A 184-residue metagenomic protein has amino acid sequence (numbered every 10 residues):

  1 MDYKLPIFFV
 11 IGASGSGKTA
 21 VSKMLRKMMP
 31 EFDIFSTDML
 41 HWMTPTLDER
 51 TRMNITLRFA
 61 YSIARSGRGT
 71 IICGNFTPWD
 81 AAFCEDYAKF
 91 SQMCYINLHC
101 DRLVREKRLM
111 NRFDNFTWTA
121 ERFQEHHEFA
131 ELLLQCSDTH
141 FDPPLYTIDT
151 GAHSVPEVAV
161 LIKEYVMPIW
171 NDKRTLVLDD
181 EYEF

Functional and structural regions predicted by a protein language model:
V10: Hydrophobic anchor at the beta1->P-loop junction of P-loop NTPases
A13: P-loop (Walker A) phosphate-binding loop of NTP-binding proteins
S16: ATP-binding Walker
T19: Walker A/P-loop
S22-I63: Conserved substrate/cofactor phosphate-moiety recognition/catalytic segment in nucleotide-dependent phosphotransferases
S66-C73, C94: Loop/turn-to-beta-strand initiation segments
K89-M110: Conserved phosphate-donor/acceptor-positioning beta-strand/loop module used by diverse small-molecule
N115-L161, W170-F184: Small-molecule kinase domains that catalyze NTP-dependent phosphoryl transfer to phosphate-bearing small molecules
